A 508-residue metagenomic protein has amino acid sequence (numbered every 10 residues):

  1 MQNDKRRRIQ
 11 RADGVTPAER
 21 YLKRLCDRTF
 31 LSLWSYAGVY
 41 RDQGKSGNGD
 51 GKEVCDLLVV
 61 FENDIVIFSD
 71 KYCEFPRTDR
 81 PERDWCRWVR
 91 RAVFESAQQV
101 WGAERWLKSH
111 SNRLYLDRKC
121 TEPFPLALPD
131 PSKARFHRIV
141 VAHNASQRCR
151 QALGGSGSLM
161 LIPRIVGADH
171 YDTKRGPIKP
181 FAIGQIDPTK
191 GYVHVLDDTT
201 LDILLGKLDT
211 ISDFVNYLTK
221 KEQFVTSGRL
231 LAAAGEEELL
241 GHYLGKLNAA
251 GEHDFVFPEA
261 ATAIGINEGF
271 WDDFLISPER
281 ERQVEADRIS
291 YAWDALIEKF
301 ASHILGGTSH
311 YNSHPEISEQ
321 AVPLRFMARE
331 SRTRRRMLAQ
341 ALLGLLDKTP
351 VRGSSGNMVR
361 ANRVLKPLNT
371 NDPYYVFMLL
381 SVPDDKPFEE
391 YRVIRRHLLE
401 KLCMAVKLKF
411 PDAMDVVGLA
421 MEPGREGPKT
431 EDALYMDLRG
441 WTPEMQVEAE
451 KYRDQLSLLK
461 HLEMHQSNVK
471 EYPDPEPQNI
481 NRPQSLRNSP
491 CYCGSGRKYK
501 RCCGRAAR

Functional and structural regions predicted by a protein language model:
M1-P477: Intrinsically disordered, low-complexity Ser/Thr/Pro/Gly-rich regulatory segments
L458-R508: Acidic/negatively charged segments and metal-coordination signatures
